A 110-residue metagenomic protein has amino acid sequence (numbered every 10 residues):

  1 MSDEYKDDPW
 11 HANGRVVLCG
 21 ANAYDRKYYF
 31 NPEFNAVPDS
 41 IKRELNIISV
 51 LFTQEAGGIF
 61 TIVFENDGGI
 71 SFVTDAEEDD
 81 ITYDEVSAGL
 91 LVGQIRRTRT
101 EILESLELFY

Functional and structural regions predicted by a protein language model:
S2-E55: Negatively charged, low-complexity tracts enriched in Asp/Glu with abundant Ser/Thr
F52-Y110: Amphipathic protein-protein interaction modules
